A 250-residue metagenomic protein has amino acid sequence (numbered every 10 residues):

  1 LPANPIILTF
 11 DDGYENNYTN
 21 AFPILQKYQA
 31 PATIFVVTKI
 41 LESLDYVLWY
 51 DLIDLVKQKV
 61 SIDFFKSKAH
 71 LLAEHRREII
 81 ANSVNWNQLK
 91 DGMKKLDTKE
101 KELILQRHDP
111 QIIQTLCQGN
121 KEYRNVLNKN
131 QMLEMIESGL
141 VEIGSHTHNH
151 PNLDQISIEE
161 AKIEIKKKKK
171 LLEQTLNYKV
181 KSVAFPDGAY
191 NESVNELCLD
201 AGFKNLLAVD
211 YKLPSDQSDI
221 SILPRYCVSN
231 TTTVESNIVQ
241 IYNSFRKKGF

Functional and structural regions predicted by a protein language model:
L1-T9, E15-Y18, L44, E134-S138 (+2 more regions): C-terminal active-site subregion of NodB/CE4 polysaccharide deacetylases
Y14, P23-F35, Q88-L116, E142-T147 (+2 more regions): CE4/NodB-like, metal-dependent polysaccharide N-deacetylase domain that modifies extracellular/periplasmic N-acetylated
Y28-L55: A short, conserved beta-to-alpha structural element at the edge of catalytic cores that scaffolds binding
D45-S138: Extended, charge-rich helix/loop segments that form flexible, surface "patches" used to engage negatively charged
K90-K95, N120-L127, P151-Q155, I220-S221 (+1 more regions): Short, exposed beta-strand "edge-strand" segments with a Pro/Gly-rich flavor and a Y/T-containing core
